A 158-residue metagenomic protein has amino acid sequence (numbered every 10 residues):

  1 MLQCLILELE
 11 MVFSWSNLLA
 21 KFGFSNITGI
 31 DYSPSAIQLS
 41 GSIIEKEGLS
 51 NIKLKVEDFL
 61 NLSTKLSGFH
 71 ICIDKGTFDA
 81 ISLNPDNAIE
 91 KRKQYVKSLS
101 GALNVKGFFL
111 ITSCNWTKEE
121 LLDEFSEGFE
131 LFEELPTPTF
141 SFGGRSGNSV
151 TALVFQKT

Functional and structural regions predicted by a protein language model:
M1-E10: Conserved class I S-adenosyl-L-methionine
M11-F24: Conserved SAM-binding loop of SAM-dependent methyltransferases across substrates and taxa, primarily the Class I
N26-D31: Conserved SAM-binding motif I beta-strand of class I
L39, E47-N61: Conserved SAM-binding strand-loop segment of SAM-dependent methyltransferases
L60-C72: A short acidic, Gly/Pro-enriched loop at the edge of an enzyme's catalytic core that lines a small-molecule cofactor
N87-V105: A short glycine-rich, Lys/Arg-flanked "PGG" loop and its adjoining helix->strand segment in the class I
V105-S113: Conserved beta-strand signature within the Rossmann-like core of class I S-adenosyl-L-methionine
K118-T158: Class I S-adenosyl-L-methionine
